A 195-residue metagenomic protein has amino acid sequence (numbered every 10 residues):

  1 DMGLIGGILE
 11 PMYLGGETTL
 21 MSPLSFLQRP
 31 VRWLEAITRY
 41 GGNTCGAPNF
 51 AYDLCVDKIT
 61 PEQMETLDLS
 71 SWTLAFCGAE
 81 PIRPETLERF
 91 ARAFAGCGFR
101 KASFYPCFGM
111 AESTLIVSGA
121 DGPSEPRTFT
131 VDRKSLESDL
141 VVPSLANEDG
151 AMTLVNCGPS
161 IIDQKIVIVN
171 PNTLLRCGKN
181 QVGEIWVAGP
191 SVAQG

Functional and structural regions predicted by a protein language model:
D1-N43, L54, K58, K165: Conserved AMP-binding/adenylation subdomain of ANL enzymes
L4, Y13-L14, R39-G42, L69-S71 (+3 more regions): Short, well-ordered loop/turn elements at secondary-structure boundaries
L4-G7, E62-E65, S138-L140: Short hydrophobic/aromatic-rich motifs at helix boundaries and adjacent loops
L4-I5, L20-M21, C45, E85 (+2 more regions): Extended hydrophobic-aromatic, low-complexity segments
L34, R39-Y105, M110: Repeat-solenoid scaffold signature
T73-A75, I82-G195: Conserved AMP-binding/adenylate-forming
